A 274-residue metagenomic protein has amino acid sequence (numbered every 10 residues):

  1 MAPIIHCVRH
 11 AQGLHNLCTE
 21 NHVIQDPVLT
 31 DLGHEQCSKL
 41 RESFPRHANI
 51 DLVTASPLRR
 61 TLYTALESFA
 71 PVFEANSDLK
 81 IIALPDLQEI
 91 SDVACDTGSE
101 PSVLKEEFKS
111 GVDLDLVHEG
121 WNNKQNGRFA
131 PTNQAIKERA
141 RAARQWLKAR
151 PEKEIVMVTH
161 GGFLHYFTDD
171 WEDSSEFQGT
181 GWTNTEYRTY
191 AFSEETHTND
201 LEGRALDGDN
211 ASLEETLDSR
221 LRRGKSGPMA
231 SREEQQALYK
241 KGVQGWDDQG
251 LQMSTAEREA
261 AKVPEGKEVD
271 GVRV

Functional and structural regions predicted by a protein language model:
A2-I4, S91-S110, Y166-V274: Acidic, low-complexity terminal tails and accessory targeting/binding regions of phosphate-metabolizing enzymes
A2-L79, K105-E107, N133-Q134, A140 (+2 more regions): Active-site-proximal alpha-helix that buttresses catalytic centers in soluble enzyme cores
I5, K153-T159: Generic beta-sheet signal
A11, A55-R59, L84-D86, V158-G162: Short, well-ordered beta-to-alpha junction loops that form the rim of enzyme active sites and present histidine/acidic
V23-P27, S91, G120-K137: Surface-exposed cleft-lining segments at the edges of enzyme active sites
R46-A48, L147-K153: Glycine-rich phosphate-binding loop signature in dinucleotide/nucleotide-binding domains
P57, A75-C95, H118-N126: A short, structured active-site edge motif that brings together acidic residues
K105, K109-G127: Histidine/lysine/aspartate-rich catalytic loop segments that bind and position anionic ligands
